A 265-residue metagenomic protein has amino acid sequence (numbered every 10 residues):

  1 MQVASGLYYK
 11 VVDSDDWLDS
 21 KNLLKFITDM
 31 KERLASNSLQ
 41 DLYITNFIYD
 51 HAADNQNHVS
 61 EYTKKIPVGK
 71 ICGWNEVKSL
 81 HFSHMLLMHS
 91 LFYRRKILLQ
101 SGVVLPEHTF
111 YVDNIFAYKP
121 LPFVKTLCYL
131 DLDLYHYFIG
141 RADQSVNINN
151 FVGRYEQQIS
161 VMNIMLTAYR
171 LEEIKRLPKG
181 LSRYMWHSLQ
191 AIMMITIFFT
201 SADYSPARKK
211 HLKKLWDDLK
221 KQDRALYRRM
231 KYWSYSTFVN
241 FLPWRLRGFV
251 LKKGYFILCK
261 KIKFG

Functional and structural regions predicted by a protein language model:
M1-Q158: Nucleotide-sugar donor-binding/catalytic module of glycosyltransferases that assemble extracellular/cell-envelope
N75-E76, G180, H211-K214: Exposed alpha-helical structural elements
L99-G102, L166, P243: Amphipathic, well-packed alpha-helical segments that form the structural scaffold of globular domains
L132-R141, N147-R176, I192-I195, F199-R224: Catalytic core of nucleotide-sugar-dependent glycosyltransferases
R176-W186: All-alpha amphipathic helical-bundle segments outside canonical DNA-binding/catalytic cores that form hydrophobic
S201-G265: Membrane-interface aromatic/basic loop that binds lipid-linked glycans or pyrophosphate carriers, typified by
